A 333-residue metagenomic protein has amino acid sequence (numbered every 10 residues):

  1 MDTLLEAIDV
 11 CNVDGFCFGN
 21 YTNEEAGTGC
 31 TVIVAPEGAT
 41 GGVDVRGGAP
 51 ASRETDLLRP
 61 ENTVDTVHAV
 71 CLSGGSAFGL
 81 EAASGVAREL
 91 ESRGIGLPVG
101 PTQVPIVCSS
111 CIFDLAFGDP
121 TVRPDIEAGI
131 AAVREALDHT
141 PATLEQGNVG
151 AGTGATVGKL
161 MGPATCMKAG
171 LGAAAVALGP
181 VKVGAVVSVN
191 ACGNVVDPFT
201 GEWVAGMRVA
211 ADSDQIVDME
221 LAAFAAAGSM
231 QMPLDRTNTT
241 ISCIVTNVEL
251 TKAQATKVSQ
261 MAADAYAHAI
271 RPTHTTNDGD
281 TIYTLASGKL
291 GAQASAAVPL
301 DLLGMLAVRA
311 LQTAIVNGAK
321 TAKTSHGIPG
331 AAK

Functional and structural regions predicted by a protein language model:
D2-A77, E81-S84, S92-K333: A structural signal for small-residue-enriched, beta-sheet-centric alpha/beta enzyme cores and oligomeric scaffold folds
A87: Acidic/His-rich segments in extracytoplasmic proteins that coordinate ligands and/or metal ions
